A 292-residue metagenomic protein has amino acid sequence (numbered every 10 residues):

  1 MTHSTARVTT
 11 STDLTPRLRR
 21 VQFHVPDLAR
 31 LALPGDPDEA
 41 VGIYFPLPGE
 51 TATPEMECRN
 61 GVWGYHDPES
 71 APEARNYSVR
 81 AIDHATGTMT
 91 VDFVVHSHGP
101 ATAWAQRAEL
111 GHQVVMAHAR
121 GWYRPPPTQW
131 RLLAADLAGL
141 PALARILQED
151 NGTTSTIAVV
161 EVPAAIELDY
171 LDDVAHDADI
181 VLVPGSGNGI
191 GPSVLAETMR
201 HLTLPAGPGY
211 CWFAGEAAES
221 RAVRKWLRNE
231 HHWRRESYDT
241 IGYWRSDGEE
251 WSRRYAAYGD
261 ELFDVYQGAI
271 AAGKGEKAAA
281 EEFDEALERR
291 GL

Functional and structural regions predicted by a protein language model:
M1-L292: Extended, composition-driven regions rather than compact fold-specific motifs
